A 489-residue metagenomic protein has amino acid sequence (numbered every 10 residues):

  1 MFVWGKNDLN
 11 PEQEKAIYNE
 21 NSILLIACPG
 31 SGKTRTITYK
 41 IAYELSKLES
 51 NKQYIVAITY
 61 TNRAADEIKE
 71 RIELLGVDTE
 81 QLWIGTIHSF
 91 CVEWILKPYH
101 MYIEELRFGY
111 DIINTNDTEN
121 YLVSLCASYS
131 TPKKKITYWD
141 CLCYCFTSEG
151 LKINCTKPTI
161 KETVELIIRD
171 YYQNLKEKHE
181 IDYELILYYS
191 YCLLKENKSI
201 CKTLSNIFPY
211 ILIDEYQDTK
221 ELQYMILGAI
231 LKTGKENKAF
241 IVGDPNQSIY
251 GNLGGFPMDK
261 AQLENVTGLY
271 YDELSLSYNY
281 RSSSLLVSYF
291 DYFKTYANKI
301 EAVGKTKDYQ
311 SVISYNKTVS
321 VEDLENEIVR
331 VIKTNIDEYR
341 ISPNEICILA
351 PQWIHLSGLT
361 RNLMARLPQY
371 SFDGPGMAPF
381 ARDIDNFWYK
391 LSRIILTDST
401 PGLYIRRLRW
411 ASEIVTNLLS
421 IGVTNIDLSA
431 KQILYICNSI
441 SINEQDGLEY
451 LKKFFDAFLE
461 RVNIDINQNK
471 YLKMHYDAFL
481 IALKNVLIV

Functional and structural regions predicted by a protein language model:
M1-I26, S31, R35-T36, Y54-V56 (+3 more regions): Accessory N-terminal region flanking or inserted into the helicase ATPase core in nucleic-acid motor proteins
M1-Y102, K202: P-loop NTPase Walker
S50-Q53, L75-L82, P98-I113, S128-K134 (+4 more regions): Short, polar/flexible loop-turn hinges at active-site or ligand-entry regions and domain interfaces
M101, E221-L222, I226-D308: Conserved RecA-like helicase ATPase core segment that couples NTP binding/hydrolysis to strand translocation
E104-E177, D427-K473: Coupling/switch/interface segments within P-loop NTPase motor domains and analogous charged loops in nucleic-acid
E215: Walker B catalytic acidic pair
L269-D272, Y278-L367: Helicase P-loop NTPase motor core
N344-V489: Core RecA-like ATPase module of SF1/SF2 helicases and allied nucleic-acid translocases
